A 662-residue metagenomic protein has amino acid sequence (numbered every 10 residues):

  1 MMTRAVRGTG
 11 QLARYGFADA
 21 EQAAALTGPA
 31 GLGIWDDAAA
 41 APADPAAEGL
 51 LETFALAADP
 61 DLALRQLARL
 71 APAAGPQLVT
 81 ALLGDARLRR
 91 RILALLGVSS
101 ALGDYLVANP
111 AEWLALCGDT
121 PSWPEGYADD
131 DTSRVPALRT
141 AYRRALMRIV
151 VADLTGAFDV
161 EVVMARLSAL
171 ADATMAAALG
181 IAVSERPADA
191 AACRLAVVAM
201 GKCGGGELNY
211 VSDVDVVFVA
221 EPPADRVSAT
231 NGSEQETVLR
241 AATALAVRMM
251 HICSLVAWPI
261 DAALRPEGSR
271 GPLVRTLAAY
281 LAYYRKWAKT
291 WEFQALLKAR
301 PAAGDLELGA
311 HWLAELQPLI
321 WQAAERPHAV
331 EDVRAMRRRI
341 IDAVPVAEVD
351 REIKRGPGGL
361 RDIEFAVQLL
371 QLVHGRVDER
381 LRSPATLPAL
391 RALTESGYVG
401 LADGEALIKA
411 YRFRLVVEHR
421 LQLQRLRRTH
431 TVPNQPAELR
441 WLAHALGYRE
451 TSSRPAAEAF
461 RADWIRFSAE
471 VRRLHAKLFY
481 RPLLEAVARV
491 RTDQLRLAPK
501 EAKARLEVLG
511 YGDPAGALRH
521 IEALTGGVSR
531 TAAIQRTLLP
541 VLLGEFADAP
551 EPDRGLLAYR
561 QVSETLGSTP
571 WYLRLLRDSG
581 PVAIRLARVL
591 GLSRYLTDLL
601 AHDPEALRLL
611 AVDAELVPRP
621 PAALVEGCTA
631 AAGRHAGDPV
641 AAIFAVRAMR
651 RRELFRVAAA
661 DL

Functional and structural regions predicted by a protein language model:
M1-L662: A nucleotide- and high-energy phosphate-metabolite-utilizing enzyme signature
